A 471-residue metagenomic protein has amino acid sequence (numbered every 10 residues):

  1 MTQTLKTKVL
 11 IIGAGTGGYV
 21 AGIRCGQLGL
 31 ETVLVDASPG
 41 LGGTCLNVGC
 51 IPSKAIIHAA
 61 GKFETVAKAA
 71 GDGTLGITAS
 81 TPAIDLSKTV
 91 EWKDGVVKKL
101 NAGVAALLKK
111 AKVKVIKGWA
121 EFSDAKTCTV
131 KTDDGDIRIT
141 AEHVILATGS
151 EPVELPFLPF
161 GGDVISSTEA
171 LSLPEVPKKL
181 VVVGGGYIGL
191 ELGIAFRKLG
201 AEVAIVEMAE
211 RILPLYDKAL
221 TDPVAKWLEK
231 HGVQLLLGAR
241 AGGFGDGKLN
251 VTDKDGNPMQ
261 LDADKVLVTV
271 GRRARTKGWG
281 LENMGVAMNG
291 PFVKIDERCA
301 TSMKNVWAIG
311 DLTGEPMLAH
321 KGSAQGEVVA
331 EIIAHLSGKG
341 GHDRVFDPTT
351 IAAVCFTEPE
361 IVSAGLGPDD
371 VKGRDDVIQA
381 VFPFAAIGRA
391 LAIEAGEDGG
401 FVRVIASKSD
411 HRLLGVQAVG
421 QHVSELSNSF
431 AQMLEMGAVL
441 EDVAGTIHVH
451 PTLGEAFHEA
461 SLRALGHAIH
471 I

Functional and structural regions predicted by a protein language model:
T2-K6, I23-E31, D36-V176, A209-L213 (+4 more regions): Glycine-rich flavin
Q3-G15, V176-G186: Beta1/beta-strand and adjacent pyrophosphate-binding region of the FAD-binding site in flavoprotein oxidoreductases
L10-I12, A120, R138-G149, V182-V183 (+4 more regions): Short hydrophobic core segments
L10-S38, T44, I51, I56-K62 (+4 more regions): Flexible, glycine-rich terminal cap/loop adjacent to redox cofactors in electron-transfer oxidoreductases
G17-R24, V164, G189-L192, R275-T276: Short glycine/serine/threonine-rich phosphate/pyrophosphate-binding segments that cradle anionic phosphate groups
C50, L146-A201, V206, L235 (+1 more regions): Glycine-rich dinucleotide-binding loop and its adjacent helix/turn
K114-K117, E121-D134, L199-E297: A Rossmann-like FAD-binding core segment of flavoenzymes
G161-P177, Q260-G340: FAD-site-proximal beta/loop scaffold in flavoenzymes
